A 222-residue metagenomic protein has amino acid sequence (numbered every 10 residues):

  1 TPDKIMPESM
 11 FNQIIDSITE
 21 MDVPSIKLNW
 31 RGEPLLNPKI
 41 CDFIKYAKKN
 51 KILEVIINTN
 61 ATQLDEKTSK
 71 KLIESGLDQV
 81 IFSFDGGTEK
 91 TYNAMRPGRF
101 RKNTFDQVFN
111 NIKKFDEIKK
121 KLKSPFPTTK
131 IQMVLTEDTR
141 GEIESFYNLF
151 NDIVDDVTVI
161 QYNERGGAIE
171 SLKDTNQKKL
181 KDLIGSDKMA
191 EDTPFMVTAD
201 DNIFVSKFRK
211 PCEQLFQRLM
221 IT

Functional and structural regions predicted by a protein language model:
T1-N12, D16, K27, K70-T222: Radical SAM enzyme [4Fe-4S]-AdoMet core and its adjacent flexible, acidic and glycine-rich loops/tails across
P2-I56, T62-S75: Conserved Radical SAM active-site core
I57-N58, F82: The conserved SAM/SAH-binding core of class I Rossmann-like methyltransferase domains, concentrating on the hydrophobic
